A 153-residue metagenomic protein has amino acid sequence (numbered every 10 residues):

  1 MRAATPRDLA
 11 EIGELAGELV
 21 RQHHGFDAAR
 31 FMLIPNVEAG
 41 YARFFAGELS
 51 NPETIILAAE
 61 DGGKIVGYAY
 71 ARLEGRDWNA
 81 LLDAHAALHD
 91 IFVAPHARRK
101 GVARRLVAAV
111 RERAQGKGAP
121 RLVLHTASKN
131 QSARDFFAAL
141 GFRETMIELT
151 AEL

Functional and structural regions predicted by a protein language model:
M1-E14, H23: A short beta-loop-alpha structural element at the N-terminal edge of CoA-dependent acyl/N-acetyltransferase catalytic
G17-F44: Conserved GNAT-fold acetyl-CoA-binding loop/helix
R43-L57, A87: A short helix-loop-beta-strand connector motif used in the catalytic cores of GNAT acetyltransferases and, in some
A58, K64-L73, A87, F92: Conserved beta-strand in the GNAT
D90-V93, R99-E112, D135-A139: Conserved acetyl-CoA-binding loop-helix of GNAT-fold acetyltransferases
R104, G116, S128-M146: Conserved active-site alpha-helix within GNAT-family acetyltransferase domains
A109, V123-A133, T150-L153: Conserved beta-strand-loop-alpha-helix junction that forms the acyl-donor binding cleft
A114-H125: Conserved GNAT acetyl-CoA-binding A-motif
